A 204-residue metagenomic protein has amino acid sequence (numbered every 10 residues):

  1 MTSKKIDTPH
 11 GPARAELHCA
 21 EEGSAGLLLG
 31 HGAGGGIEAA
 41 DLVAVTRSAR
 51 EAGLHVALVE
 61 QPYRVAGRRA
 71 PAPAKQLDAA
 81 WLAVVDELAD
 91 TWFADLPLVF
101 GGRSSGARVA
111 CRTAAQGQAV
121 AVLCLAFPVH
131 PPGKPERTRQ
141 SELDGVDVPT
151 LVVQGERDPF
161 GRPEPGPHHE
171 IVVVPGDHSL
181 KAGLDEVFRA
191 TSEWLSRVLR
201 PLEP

Functional and structural regions predicted by a protein language model:
K4-P97, V109, V173, A190: Serine-hydrolase catalytic machinery in alpha/beta-hydrolase-like enzymes
Q61-P62, C124-P132, G155-R157, G176: Active-site nucleophile loop of the alpha/beta-hydrolase fold
G102-A110: Gly/Ala-rich beta-loop-alpha elbow adjacent to hydrolase catalytic centers
R112-V120: Conserved hydrolase catalytic core segment
V146-D147, V152-Q154: Short beta-strand/loop motif that positions the catalytic acidic residue of the alpha/beta-hydrolase fold
P159-E164: Conserved alpha/beta-hydrolase "acid-adjacent" motif
G176-A190: Catalytic histidine-centered segment of alpha/beta-hydrolase-like enzymes
